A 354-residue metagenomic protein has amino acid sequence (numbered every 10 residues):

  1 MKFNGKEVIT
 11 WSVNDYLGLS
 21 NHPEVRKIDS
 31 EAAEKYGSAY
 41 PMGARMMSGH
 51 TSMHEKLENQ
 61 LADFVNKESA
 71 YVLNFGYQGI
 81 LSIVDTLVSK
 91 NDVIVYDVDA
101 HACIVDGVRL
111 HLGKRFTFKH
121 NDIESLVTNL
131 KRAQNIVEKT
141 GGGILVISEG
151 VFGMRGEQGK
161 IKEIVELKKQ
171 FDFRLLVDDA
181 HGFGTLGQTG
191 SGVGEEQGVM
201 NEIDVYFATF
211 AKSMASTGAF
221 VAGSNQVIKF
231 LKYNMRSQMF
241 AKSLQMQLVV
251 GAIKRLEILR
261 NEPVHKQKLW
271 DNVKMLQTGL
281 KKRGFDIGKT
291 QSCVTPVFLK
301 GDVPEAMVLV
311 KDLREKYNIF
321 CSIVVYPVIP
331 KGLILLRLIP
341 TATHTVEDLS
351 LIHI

Functional and structural regions predicted by a protein language model:
M1-A39, F173: N-terminal "arm"/small-domain region of PLP-dependent enzymes with the aminotransferase-like
L19, K266-Q277, K281-Y317, L333 (+1 more regions): Conserved PLP-binding catalytic core of the aspartate aminotransferase-like
K27, E34-F75: Conserved N-terminal alpha-helix of the aminotransferase class I/II PLP-enzyme fold
A39-P41, M46-M47, V294, K316-R337: Conserved PLP cofactor-binding pocket of PLP-dependent enzymes
I83-A102: Conserved PLP-anchoring active-site segment centered on the Schiff-base-forming lysine
F116, N121-V177: Active-site phosphate-binding strand-loop segment of PLP-dependent enzymes
F171-R174, H181, L186-Q291, E305: Active-site C-terminal subdomain of aminotransferase-like
I352-I354: Conserved small/polar residues in nucleotide/adenosyl-binding loops
